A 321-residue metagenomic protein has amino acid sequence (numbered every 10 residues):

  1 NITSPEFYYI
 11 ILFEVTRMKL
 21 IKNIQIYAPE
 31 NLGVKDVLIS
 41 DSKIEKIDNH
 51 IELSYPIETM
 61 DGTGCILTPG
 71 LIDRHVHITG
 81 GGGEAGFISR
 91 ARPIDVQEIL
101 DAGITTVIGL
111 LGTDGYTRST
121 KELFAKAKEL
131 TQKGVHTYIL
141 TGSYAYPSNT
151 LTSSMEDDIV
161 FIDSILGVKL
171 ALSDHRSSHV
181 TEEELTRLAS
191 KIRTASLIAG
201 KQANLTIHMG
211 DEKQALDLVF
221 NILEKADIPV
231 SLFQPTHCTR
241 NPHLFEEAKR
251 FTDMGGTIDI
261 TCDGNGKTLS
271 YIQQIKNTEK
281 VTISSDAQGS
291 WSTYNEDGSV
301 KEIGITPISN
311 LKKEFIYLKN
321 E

Functional and structural regions predicted by a protein language model:
Y9-Y55: N-terminal metal-binding scaffold of metallo-dependent hydrolase/deaminase domains
I24, S42, G64, H75 (+5 more regions): Divalent metal-coordination and catalytic microenvironments
P56-C65, V96, S154-I159, T268-T278: Short amphipathic alpha-helices and their capping/turn segments at secondary-structure boundaries
G62-A125: Metal-associated gating/positioning segment near the N- to mid-region
G70-I72, L205, I283: Residue-level marker for buried hydrophobic side chains located in beta-strands that build the well-ordered beta-sheet
E129-D263: Metal-coordinating catalytic core of metallo-dependent amide/deamination hydrolases
T257-D263, S270-S285: Oxyanion-binding "anion nests"
K276-E321: His/Asp/Glu-enriched, well-ordered alpha-helical/loop segment that forms or immediately abuts the divalent-metal
